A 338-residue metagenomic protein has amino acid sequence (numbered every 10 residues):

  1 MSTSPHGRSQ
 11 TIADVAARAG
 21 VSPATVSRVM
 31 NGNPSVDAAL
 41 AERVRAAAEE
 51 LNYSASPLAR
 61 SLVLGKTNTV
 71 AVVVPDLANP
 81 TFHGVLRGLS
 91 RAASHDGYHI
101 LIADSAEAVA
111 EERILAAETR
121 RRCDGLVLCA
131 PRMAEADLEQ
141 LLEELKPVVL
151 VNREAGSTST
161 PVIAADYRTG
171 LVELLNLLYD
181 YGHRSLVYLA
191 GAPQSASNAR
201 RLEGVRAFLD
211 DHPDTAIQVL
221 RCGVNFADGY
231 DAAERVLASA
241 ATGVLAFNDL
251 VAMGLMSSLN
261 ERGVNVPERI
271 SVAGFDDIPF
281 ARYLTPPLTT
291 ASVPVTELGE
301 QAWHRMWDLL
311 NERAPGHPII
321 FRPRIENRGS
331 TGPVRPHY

Functional and structural regions predicted by a protein language model:
M1-N68, R335: N-terminal helix-turn-helix DNA-binding module of bacterial transcription factors
M1-P5, E50, G88-D96, E143-L150 (+1 more regions): Bacterial carbohydrate/catabolite-sensing allosteric modules
I12, P23, A41, A55 (+13 more regions): A general structural signal for well-ordered alpha-helical segments in protein cores
E42, L51-A116, R122-G125: Amphipathic helical "hinge" segments at domain boundaries
V72, L101-A103, V127-L128, Y188 (+2 more regions): Short catalytic-loop micro-motif centered on adjacent basic/acidic residues
A106-V109, C129-A134, L250: Short beta->alpha connector loops
T119-G125, A238-G243: Short acidic/histidine-rich motifs immediately flanking catalytic phosphotransfer sites in two-component signaling
G125-L138, R153-S159: Acidic, Gly/Pro-rich loop/turn segments at junctions of secondary structure
